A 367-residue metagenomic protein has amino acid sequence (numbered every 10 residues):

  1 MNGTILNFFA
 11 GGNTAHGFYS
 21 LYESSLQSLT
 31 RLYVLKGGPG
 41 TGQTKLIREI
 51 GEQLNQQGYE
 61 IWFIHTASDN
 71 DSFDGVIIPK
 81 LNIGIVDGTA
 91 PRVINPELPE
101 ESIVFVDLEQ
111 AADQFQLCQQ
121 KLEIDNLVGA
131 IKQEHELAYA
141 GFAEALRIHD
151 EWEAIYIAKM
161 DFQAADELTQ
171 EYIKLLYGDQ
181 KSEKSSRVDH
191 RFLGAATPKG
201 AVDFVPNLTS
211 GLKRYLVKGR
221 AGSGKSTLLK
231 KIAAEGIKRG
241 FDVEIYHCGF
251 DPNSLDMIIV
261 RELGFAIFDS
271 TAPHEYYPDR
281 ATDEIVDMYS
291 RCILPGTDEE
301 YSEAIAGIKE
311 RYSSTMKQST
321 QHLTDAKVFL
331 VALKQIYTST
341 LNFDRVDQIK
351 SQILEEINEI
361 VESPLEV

Functional and structural regions predicted by a protein language model:
M1-G17, E52-F115, E235-K317: Conserved nucleotide-sensing/catalytic segment adjacent to the nucleotide-binding pocket in NTP-handling enzymes
M1-S24, Q163-P206: N-terminal pre-Walker A segment at the start of P-loop NTPase domains
R31, G178-E183, K213, S351-V367: N-terminal low-complexity, Ser/Thr/acidic repeat segments characteristic of secreted and surface-exposed proteins
R31-Y33, G84, Y215, F265-A266: Generic beta-sheet signal
L32, A112-A130: N-terminal nucleotide-handling cores and adjacent loading/scaffold lobes of large enzymes and macromolecular assemblies
L32-G51, V202, S210-G236: Glycine-rich phosphate-binding P-loop
L35-K36, L46, W62-H65, L98 (+4 more regions): A cross-family "folded-core" feature that marks the main globular domain of proteins
E123-L175, A304, R311-E356: An accessory alpha-helical subdomain
